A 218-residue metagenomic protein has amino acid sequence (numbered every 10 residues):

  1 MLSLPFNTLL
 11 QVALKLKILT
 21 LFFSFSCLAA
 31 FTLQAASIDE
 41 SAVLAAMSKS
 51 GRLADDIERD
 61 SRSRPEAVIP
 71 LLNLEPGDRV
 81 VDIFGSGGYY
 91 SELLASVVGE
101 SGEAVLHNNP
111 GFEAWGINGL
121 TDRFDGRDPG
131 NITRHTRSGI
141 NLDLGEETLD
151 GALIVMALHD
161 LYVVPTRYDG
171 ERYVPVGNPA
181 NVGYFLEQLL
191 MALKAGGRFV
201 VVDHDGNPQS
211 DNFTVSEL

Functional and structural regions predicted by a protein language model:
K17-A30: Bacterial N-terminal signal peptides
V43-I69: Class I SAM-dependent methyltransferase Rossmann-like catalytic core, especially the SAM/SAH-binding loop
D78-S86: Conserved class I S-adenosyl-L-methionine
G87-N141: Class I SAM-dependent methyltransferase SAM/SAH-binding core
D143-A152: A short acidic, Gly/Pro-enriched loop at the edge of an enzyme's catalytic core that lines a small-molecule cofactor
D169-A195: A short glycine-rich, Lys/Arg-flanked "PGG" loop and its adjoining helix->strand segment in the class I
G196-D203: Conserved beta-strand signature within the Rossmann-like core of class I S-adenosyl-L-methionine
N212-L218: Conserved Class I S-adenosyl-L-methionine
